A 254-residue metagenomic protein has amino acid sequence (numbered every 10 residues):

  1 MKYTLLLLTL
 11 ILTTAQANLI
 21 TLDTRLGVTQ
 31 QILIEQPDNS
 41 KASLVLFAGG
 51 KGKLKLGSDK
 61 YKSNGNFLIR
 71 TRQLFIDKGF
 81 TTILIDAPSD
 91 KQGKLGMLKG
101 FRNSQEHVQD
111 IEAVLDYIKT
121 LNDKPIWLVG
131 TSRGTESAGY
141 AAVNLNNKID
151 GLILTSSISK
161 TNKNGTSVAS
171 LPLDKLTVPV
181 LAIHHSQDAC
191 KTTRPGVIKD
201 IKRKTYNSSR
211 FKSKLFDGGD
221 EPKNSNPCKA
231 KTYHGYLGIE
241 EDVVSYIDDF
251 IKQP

Functional and structural regions predicted by a protein language model:
Y3-T13: Sec-dependent N-terminal signal peptides
Q16-N39: N-terminal cap/lid segment of alpha/beta-hydrolase-fold proteins
P37-D77: Short, surface-exposed "cap/lid" segments of acyl-processing enzymes
F67, T71, L95-L121: Alpha/beta-hydrolase active-site loop
T71-G93: Conserved alpha/beta-hydrolase
D116-K175: Primarily recognizes the serine-hydrolase "nucleophile elbow" in alpha/beta-hydrolase and SGNH/GDSL folds
G151-G218: The feature captures the conserved acid-bearing segment of alpha/beta-hydrolase catalytic domains
S209-P254: C-terminal catalytic histidine-bearing segment of alpha/beta-hydrolase fold enzymes
